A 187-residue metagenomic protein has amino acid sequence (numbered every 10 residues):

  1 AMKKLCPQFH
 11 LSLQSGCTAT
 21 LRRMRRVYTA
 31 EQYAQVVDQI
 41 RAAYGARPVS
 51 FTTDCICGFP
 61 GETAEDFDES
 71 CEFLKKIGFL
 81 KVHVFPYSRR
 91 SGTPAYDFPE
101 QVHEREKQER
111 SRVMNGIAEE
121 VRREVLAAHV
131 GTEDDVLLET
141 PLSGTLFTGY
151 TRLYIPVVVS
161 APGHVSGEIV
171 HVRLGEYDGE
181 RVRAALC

Functional and structural regions predicted by a protein language model:
A1-K81, R89-E106: Conserved non-cysteine loop/helix-boundary elements of the Radical SAM core domain that shape
Q14, V84, Y154: ATP/adenylate-binding site constellation spanning eukaryotic-like Ser/Thr protein kinases, ABC-transporter
G78, P86, E176: Conserved functional loop/turn residues at catalytic and ligand-binding sites
P86-S91, A127: AMP-binding (ANL) adenylation modules
D97-C187: Terminal RNA-binding accessory module
